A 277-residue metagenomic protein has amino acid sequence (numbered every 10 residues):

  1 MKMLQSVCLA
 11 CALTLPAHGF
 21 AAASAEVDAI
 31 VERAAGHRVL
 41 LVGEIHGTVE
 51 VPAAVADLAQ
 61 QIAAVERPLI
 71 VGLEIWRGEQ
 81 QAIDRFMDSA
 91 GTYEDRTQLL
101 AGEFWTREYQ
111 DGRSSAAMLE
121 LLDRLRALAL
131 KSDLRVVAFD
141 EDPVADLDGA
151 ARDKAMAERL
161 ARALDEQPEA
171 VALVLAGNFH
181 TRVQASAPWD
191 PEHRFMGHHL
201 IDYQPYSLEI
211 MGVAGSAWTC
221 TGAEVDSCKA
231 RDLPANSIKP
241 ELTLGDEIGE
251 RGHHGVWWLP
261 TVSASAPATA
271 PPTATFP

Functional and structural regions predicted by a protein language model:
S6-H18: Bacterial N-terminal signal peptides
G19-P277: Compositional signal for N-terminal targeting/processing segments
